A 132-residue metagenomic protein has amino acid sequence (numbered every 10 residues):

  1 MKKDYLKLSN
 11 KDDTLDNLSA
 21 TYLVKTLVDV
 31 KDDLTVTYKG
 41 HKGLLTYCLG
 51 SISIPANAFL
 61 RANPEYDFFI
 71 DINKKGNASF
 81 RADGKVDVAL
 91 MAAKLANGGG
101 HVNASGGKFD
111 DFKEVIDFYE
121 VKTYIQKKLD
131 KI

Functional and structural regions predicted by a protein language model:
M1-L34: Hydrophobic, aromatic-enriched interface-forming segments
K25-I132: Gly/His-enriched, cation/cofactor- and phosphate-binding structural elements
